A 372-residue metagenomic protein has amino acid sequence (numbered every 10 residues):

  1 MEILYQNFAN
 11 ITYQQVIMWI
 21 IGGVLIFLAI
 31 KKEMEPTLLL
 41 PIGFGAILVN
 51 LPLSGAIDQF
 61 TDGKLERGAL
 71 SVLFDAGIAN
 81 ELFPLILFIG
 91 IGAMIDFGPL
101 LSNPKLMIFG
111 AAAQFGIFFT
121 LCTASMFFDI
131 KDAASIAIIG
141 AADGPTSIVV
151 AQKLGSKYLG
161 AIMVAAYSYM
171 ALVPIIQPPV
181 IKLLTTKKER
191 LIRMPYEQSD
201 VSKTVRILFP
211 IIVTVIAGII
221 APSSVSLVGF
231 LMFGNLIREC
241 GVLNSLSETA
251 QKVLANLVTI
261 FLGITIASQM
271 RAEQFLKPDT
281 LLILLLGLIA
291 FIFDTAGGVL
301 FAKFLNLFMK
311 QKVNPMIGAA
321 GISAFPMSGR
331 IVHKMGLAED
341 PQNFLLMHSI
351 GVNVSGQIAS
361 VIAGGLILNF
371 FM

Functional and structural regions predicted by a protein language model:
M1-I11, V16, D62-G63, P179-L208 (+2 more regions): Intrinsically disordered, low-complexity non-transmembrane regions of multi-pass membrane transporters
M1-L65: N-terminal alpha-helical transmembrane segments of multi-pass membrane transport and channel/translocase proteins
N7-M18, S71-L87, D132-G140, P222-M232 (+2 more regions): Structural signature of hydrophobic alpha-helical transmembrane segments
D75-N80, I89-M94, I108-F119, T123 (+3 more regions): Alpha-helical membrane segments and immediately flanking helix-loop junctions that form or couple to the substrate/ion
L100-T120, R271-G298, S349-N353: Entry/N-cap segments of selected transmembrane alpha helices and their immediately preceding amphipathic helices
K157-I175, L284-F293, I317: Alpha-helical transmembrane segments
S168-V242: Membrane-embedded hairpin module used as a gating/binding unit in multi-pass transport and secretion proteins
V213-G298: Transmembrane helical segments that form the transport core of multi-pass membrane transport proteins
